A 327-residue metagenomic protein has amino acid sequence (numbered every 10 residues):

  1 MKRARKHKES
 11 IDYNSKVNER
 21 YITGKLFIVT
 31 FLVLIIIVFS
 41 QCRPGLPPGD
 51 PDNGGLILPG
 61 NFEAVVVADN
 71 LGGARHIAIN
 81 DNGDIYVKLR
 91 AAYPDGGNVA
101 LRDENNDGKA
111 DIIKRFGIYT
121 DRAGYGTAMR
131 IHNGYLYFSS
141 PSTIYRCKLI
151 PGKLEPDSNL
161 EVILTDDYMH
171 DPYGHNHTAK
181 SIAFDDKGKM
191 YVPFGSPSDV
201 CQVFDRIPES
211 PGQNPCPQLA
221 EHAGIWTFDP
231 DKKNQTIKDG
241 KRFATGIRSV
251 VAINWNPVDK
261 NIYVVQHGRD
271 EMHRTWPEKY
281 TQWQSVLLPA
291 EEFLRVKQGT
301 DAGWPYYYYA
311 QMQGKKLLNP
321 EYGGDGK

Functional and structural regions predicted by a protein language model:
P44-P59, A179, S196-K238, I247-S249 (+1 more regions): Beta-propeller domain segments
N53-D69, N106-R122, I150-P172, P215-S249: Blade-edge beta-strand/turn elements of extracellular beta-propeller and related beta-sheet repeat scaffolds
V65-R90: Beta-strand-rich domains and repeat architectures in extracellular enzymes and scaffolds, especially beta-propellers
I77, M129, I182, V250-I253: Hydrophobic core register within WD40 beta-propeller blades
N80-N82, I131-N133, F184-K187, N256-D259: Residue-level detector of Asp-centered blade-edge/turn motifs that repeat once per structural unit in beta-propeller
D84-K88, Y135-F138, K189-P193, N261-V265: Conserved beta-propeller blade signature
R90-A91, P141-T143, L149, G195-P197 (+1 more regions): Short loop/turn segments immediately following the C-termini of beta-strands
G97-A100, T143-Y145, G224-W226, E292: A short loop-to-beta-strand structural motif that recurs across blades of beta-propeller domains
